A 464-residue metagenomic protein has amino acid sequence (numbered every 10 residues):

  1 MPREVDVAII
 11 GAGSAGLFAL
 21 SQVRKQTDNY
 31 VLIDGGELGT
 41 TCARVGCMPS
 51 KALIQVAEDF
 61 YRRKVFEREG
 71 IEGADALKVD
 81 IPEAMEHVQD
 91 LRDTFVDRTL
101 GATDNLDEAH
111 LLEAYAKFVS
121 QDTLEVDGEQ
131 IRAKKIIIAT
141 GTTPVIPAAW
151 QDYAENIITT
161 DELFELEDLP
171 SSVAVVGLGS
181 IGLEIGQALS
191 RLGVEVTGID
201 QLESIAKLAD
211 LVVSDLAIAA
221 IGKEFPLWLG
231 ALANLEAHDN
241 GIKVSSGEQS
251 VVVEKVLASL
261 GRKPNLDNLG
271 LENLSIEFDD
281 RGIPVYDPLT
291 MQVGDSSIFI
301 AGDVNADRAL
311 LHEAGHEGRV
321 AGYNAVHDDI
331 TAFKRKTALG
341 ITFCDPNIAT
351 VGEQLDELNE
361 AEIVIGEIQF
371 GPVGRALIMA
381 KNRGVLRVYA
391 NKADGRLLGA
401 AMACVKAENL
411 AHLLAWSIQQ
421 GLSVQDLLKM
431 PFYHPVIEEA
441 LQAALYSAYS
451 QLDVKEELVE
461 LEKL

Functional and structural regions predicted by a protein language model:
P2-V5, A12, Q22-D28, I33-L169 (+8 more regions): Glycine-rich flavin
A8-G36, T41, M48, A52-D59 (+2 more regions): Flexible, glycine-rich terminal cap/loop adjacent to redox cofactors in electron-transfer oxidoreductases
A8-I10, A116, I131-G141, V175-V176 (+4 more regions): Short hydrophobic core segments
I33-G36, V176, S180-Q187, V196-E203 (+9 more regions): Residues forming the flavin
C47, T140-E195, L227, E272-L274 (+2 more regions): Glycine-rich dinucleotide-binding loop and its adjacent helix/turn
D127-E129, L232-A233, S245-S250, R262: A structured beta-alpha segment of the ubiquitous adenosine-cofactor-binding alpha/beta core
A154-L169, K255-H327, L428: FAD-site-proximal beta/loop scaffold in flavoenzymes
A209, L216, A301-D356, H434 (+1 more regions): A conserved FAD-binding loop/helix module that cradles the flavin
